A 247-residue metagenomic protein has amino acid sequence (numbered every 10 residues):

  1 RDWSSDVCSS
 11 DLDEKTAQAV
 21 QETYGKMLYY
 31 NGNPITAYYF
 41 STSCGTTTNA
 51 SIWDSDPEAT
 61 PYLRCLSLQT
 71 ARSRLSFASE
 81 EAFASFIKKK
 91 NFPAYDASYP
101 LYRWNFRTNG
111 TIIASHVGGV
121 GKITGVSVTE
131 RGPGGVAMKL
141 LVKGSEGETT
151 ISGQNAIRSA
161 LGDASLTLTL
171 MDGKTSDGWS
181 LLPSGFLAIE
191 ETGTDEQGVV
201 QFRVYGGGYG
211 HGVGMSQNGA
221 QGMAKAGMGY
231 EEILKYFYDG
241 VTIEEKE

Functional and structural regions predicted by a protein language model:
S4-E247: Conserved, single-site charged/polar hotspot
